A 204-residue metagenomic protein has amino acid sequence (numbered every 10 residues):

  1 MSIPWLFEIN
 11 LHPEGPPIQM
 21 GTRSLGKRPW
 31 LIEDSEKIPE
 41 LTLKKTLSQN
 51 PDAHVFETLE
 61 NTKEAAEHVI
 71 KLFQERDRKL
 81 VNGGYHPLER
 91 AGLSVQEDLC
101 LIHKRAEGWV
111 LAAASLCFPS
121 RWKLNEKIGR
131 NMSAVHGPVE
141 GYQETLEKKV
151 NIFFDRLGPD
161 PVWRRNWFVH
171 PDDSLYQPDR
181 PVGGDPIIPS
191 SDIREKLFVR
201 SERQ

Functional and structural regions predicted by a protein language model:
M1-Q204: Extended, well-ordered protein cores
